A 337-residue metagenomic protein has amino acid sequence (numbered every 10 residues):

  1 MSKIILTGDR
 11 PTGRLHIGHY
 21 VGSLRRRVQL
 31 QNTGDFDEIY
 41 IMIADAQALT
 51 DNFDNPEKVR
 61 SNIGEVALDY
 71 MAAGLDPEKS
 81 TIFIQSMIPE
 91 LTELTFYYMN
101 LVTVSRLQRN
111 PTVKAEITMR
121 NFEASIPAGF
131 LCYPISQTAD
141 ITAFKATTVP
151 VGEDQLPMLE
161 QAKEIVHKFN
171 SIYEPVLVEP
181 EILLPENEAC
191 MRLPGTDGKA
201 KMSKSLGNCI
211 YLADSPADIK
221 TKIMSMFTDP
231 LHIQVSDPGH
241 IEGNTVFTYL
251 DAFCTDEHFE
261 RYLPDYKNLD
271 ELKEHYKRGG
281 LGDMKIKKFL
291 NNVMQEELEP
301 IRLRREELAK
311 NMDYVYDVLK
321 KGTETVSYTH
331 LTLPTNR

Functional and structural regions predicted by a protein language model:
S2-A139, Q295-L298, R302, E306: N-terminal Rossmann-like or analogous alpha/beta NTP/dinucleotide-binding catalytic cores that position adenine
H16, E271-L281, E299-S327: Short His/Asp/Glu-rich catalytic/ion-coordination signatures at enzyme active sites or charged loops
H16, Y70, D154, Y249 (+1 more regions): Residue-level preference for non-acidic, small/hydrophobic
R26-Q29, T33, I165-I172, T332: Active-site catalytic microenvironments for nucleophilic, acid-base chemistry
S61-E65, D69, Q161-E164, F289-E296 (+1 more regions): A non-catalytic, amphipathic alpha-helix used as a structural packing/dimerization or gating element in enzyme scaffolds
K114-Q295: Active-site cores that bind ATP or allylic diphosphates and position pyrophosphate for catalysis
T329-T335: Conserved small/polar residues in nucleotide/adenosyl-binding loops
